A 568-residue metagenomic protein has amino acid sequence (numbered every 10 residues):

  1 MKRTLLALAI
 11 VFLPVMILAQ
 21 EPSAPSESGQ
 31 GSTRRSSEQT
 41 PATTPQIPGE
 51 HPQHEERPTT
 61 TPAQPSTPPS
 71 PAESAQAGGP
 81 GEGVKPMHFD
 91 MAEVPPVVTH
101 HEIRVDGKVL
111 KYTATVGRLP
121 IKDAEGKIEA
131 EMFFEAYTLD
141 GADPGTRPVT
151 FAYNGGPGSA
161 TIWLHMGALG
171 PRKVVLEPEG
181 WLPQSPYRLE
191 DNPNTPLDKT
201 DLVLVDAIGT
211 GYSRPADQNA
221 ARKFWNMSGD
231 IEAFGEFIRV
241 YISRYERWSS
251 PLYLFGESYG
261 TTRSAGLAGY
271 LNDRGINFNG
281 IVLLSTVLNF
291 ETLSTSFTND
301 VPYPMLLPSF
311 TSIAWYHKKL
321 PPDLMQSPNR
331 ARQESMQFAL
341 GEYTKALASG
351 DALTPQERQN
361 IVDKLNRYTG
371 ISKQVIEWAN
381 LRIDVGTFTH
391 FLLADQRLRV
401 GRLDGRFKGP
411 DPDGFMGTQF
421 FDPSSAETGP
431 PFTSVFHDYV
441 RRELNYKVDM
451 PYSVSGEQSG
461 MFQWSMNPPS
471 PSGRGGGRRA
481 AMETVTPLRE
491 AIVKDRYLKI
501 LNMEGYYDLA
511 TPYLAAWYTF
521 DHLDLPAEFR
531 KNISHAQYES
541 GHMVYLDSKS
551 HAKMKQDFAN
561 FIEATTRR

Functional and structural regions predicted by a protein language model:
A7-M16: Bacterial N-terminal signal peptides
Q46, H51-R57, A63-K85, G126-W225 (+1 more regions): N-terminal cap/lid subdomain of alpha/beta-hydrolase-fold enzymes
R118, V174-S249, E291-S296, D300-M325 (+6 more regions): Active-site-proximal cap/loop segments of hydrolase catalytic domains
P171-V175, G269-G370: A catalytic-pocket lid/entrance helix-loop region that shapes and gates access to the active site across common
E246-Y259: Alpha/beta-hydrolase fold nucleophile elbow
S349-A510: Alpha/beta-hydrolase fold catalytic core
L509-W517: Conserved alpha/beta-hydrolase "acid-adjacent" motif
E539-H551: Catalytic histidine-centered segment of alpha/beta-hydrolase-like enzymes
